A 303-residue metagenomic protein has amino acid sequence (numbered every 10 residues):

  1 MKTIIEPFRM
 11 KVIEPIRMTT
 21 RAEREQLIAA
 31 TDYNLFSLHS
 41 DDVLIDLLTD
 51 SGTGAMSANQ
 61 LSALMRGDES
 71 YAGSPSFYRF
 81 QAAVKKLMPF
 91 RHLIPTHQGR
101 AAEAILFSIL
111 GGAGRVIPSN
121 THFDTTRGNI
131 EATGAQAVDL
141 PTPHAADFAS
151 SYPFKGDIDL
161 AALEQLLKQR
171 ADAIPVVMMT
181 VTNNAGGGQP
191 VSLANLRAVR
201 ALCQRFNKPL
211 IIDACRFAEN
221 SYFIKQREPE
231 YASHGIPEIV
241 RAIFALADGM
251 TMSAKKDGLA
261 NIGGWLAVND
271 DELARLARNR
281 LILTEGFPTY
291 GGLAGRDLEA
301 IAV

Functional and structural regions predicted by a protein language model:
I4-Y33, H39, V43-G54, Q60 (+2 more regions): Conserved PLP-enzyme active-site core in the AAT-like
